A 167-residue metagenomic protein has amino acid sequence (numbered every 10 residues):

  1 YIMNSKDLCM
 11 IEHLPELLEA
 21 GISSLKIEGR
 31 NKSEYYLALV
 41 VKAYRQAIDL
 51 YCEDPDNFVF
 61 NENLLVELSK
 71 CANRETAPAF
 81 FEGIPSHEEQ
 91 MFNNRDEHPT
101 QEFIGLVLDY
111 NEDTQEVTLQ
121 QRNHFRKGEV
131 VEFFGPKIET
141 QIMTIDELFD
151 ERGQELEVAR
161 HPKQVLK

Functional and structural regions predicted by a protein language model:
Y1-K167: Surface-exposed amphipathic alpha-helical tracts and adjacent flexible/coil segments at the periphery of soluble enzymes
